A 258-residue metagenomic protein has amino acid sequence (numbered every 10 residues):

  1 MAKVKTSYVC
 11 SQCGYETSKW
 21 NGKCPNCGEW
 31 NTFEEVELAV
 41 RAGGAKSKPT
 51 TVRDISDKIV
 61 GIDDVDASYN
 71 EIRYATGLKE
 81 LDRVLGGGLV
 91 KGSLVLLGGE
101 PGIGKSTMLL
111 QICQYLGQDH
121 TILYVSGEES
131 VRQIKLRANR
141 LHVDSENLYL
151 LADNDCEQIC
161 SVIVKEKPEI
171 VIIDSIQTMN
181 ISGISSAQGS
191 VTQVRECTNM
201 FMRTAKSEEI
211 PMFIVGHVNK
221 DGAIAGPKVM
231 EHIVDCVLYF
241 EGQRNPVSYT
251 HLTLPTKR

Functional and structural regions predicted by a protein language model:
M1-K23, G28-E37, R41, I176 (+2 more regions): Cys/His-rich Zn2+-binding cysteine-cluster or related metal-binding knuckle/ribbon modules and their
K5, E16-V95, D119-Y124: Detector for small/aliphatic-rich hydrophobic stretches
N21, M212, V237: N-terminal, positively charged regions that mediate nucleic acid binding
G92, E100-I103, L110-M200: Conserved inter-motif catalytic segment of the P-loop NTP-binding fold
I172, P211-G216: Structural recognition of the conserved hydrophobic beta-strand(s) that form the central parallel beta-sheet of P-loop
Q193-F213: Substrate-engagement module of ASCE P-loop NTPases
V229-Y239: A short helix-turn-beta junction within AAA+ P-loop NTPase domains corresponding to the substrate/partner-engaging
T250-T256: Conserved small/polar residues in nucleotide/adenosyl-binding loops
